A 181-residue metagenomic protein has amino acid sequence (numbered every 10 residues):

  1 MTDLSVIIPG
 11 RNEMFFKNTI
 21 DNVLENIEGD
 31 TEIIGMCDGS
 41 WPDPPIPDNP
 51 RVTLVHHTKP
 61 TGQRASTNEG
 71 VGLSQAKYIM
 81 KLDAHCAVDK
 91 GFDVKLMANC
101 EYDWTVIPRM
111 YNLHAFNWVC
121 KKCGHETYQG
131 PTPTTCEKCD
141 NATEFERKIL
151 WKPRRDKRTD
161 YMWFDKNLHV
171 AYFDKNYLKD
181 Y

Functional and structural regions predicted by a protein language model:
M1-N22: N-proximal low-complexity "stem/linker" segments adjacent to membrane-targeting elements
D21-D30: Short, acidic, metal-binding catalytic loop of nucleotide-sugar glycosyltransferases
G35-I46: A conserved acidic beta->alpha catalytic loop
P47-T61: Conserved donor nucleotide-binding strand/loop of the catalytic core
T58-L73: Glycine-rich, basic loop-to-helix element that forms the pyrophosphate-binding segment of sugar-nucleotide handling
R64, P153-Y181: A recurrent flexible, glycine/aromatic-enriched loop bordering the glycosyltransferase active site that acts as
I79: Short aromatic/hydrophobic "clamp" motif used to bind/position activated sugar donors
A87-F164: Conserved donor NDP-sugar-binding/catalytic core segment of glycosyltransferases
